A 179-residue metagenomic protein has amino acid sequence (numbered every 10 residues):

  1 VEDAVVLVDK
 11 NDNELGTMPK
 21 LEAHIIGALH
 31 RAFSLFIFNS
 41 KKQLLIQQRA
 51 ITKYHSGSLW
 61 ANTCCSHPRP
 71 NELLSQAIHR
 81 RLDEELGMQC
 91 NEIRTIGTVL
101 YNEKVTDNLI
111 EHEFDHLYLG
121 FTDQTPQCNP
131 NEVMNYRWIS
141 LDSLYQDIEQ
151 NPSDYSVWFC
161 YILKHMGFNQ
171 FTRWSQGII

Functional and structural regions predicted by a protein language model:
V1-S34, S40: Acidic, metal-coordinating catalytic segment for phosphate/diphosphate chemistry, firing primarily on the Nudix
D3, R31-F33, C64, T95 (+1 more regions): Residues that flank catalytic or metal-binding motifs in active/ligand-binding sites
A4, Y54, I96, W174-S175: Intrinsically disordered, low-complexity, charged terminal extensions of DNA damage-control enzymes
P19-L21, S58, V99-L100, L109-I179: Nudix hydrolase/Nudix homology domain
E22-F33, S40-R80, E84: Conserved Nudix-box catalytic region and its N-terminal flanking loop in Nudix hydrolases and closely related
G27, K41, D83-T125: Active-site segment of metal-dependent pyrophosphate-handling enzymes, primarily the Nudix hydrolase catalytic core
